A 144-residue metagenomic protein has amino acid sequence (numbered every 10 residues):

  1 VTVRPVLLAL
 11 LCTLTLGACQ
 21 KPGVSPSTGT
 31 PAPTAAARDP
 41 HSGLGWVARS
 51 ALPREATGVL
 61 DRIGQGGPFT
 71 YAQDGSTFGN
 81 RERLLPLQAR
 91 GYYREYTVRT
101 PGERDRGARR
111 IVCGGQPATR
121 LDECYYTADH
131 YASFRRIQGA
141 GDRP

Functional and structural regions predicted by a protein language model:
V1-L7: Bacterial N-terminal signal peptides that target proteins for export
L11-L16: Bacterial Sec-type N-terminal signal peptides, specifically the leucine/valine-rich hydrophobic h-region
G17-P22: Bacterial signal peptide processing site
V24-P26: Replication-associated primase and helicase/ATPase modules
T28-P86: N-terminal secretory signal peptides
G67-P144: Functional cores of ribonucleases/endoribonucleases
